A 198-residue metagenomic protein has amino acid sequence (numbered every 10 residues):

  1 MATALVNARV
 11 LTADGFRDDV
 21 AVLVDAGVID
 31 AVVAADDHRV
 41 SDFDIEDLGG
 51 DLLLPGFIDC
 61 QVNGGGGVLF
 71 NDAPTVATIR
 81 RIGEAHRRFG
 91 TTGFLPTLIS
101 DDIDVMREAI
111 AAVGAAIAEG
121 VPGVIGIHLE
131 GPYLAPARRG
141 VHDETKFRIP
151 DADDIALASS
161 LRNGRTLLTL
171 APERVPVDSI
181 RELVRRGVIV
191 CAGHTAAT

Functional and structural regions predicted by a protein language model:
M1-V40: N-terminal metal-binding scaffold of metallo-dependent hydrolase/deaminase domains
T3-L5, R39-R80, E84: Replace "His-x-His-based motif
A8, V22, G27, G50 (+4 more regions): Divalent metal-coordination and catalytic microenvironments
L53-G67, E130-V141, V175-S179: N-terminal small/glycine-rich loop or linker at the start of catalytic domains across soluble metabolic enzymes
N63-G65, R80-A109, G123-A135, R162-E173 (+1 more regions): Divalent metal-dependent hydrolysis catalytic cores, especially in the metallo-beta-lactamase
G64-V76, V141-R148, L167-T169, C191-G193: Active-site mouth loops of central-metabolism enzymes
I82-G83, R107-G114, I155, I180: Generic structural signal for well-ordered alpha-helices, preferentially at hydrophobic/aromatic core positions
R148-T198: Histidine/acidic residue-rich metal-binding segments in metalloenzymes
